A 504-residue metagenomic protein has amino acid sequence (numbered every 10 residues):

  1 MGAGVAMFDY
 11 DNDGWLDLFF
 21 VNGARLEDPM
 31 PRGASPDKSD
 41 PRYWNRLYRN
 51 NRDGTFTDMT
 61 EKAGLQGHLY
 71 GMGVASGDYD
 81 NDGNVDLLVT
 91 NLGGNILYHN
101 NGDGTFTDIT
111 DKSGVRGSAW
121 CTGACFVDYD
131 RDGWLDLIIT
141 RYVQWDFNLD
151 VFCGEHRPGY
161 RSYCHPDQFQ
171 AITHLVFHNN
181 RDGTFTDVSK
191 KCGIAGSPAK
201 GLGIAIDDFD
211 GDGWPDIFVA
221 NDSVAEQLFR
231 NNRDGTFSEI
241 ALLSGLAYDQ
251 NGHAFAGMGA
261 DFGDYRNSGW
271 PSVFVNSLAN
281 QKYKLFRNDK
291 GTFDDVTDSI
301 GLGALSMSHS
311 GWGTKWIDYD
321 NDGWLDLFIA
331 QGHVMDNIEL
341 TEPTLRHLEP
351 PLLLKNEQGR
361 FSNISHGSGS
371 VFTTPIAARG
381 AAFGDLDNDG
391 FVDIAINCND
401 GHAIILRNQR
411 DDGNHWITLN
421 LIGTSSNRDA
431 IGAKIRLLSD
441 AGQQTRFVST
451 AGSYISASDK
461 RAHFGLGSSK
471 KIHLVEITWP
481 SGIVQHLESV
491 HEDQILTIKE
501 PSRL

Functional and structural regions predicted by a protein language model:
M1-G4, P41, A63-A75, G114-C125 (+8 more regions): Repeat-based blade/solenoid architectures
G2-N12, R49, Y70-N84, H99 (+10 more regions): Beta-propeller blade termini
W15-N22, D82-N91, L137-R141, D212 (+5 more regions): Hydrophobic beta-strand segments that make up the repeating blades of beta-propeller and related beta-repeat
V21-D40, R141-F169, I329-H347: Short, conserved, GDST-rich strand-edge loop motifs in beta-rich repeat architectures
Y43-N50, T173-N179, R230, F286-R287 (+1 more regions): Beta-propeller blade signature
T55-L65, T105-V115, G183-A195, G235-Q250 (+2 more regions): Blade-edge beta-strand/turn elements of extracellular beta-propeller and related beta-sheet repeat scaffolds
M59-S76, N84, V89-Y129, I139-D167 (+2 more regions): Asp-box/WD-like beta-propeller blade repeats and closely related beta-sheet repeat scaffolds
L302-M307, D336, P343-L504: Gly/Ser/Thr/Pro-enriched helix-cap/hinge segments flanking short amphipathic alpha-helices
